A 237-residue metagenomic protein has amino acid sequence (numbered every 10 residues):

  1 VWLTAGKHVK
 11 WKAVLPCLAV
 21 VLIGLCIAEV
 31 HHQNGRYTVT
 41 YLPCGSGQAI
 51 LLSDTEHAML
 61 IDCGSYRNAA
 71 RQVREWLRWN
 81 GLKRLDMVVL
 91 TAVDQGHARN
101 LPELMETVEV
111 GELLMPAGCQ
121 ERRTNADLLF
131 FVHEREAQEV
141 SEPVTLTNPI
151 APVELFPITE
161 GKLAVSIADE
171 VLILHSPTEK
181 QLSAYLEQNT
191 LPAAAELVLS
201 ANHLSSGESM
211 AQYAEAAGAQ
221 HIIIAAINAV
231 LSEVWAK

Functional and structural regions predicted by a protein language model:
V1-K237: Non-globular, low-confidence helical/coil segments that flank catalytic cores
